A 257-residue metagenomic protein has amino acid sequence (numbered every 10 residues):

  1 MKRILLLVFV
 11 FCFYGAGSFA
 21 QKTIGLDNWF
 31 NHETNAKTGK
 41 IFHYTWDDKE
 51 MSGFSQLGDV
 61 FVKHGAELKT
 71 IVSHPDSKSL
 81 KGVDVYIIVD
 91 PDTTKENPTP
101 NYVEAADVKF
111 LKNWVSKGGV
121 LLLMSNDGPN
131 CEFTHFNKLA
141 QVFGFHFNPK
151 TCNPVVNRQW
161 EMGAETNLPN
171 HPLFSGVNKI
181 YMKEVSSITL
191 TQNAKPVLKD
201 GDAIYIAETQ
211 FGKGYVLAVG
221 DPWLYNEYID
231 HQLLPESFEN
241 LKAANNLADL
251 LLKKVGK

Functional and structural regions predicted by a protein language model:
I4-Y14: Sec-dependent N-terminal signal peptides
Y14-A20: Sec/Tat signal peptide C-region and signal peptidase I cleavage site
A20-K257: Short, surface-exposed patches at the edges or C-terminal ends of soluble domains, predominantly
